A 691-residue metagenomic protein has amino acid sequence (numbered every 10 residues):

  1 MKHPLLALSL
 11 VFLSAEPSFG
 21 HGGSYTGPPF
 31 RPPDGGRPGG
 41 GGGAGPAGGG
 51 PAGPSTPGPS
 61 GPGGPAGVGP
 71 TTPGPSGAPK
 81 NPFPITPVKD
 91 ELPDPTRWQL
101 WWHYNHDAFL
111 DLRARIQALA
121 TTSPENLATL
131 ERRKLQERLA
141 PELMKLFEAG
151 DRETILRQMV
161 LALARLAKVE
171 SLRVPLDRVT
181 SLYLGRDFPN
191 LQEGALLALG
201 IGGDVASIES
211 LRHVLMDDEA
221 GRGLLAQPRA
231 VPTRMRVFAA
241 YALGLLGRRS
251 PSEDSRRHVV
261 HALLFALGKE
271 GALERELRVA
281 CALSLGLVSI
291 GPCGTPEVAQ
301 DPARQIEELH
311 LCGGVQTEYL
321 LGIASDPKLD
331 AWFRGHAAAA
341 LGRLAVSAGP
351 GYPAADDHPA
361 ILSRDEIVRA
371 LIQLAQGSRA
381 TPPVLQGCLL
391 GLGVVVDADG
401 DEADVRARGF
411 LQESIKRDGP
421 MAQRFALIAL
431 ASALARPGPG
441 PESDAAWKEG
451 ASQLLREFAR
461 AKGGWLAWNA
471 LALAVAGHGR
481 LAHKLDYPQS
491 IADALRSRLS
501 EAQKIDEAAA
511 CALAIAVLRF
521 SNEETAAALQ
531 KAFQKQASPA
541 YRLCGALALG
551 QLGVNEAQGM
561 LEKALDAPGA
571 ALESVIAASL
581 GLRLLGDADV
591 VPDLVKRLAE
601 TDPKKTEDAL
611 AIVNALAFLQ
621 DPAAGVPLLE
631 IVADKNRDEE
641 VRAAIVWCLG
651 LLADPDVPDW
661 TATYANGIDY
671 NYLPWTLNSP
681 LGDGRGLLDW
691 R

Functional and structural regions predicted by a protein language model:
M1-P4: Positively charged n-region of N-terminal signal peptides that target proteins for export
A7-A15: Bacterial N-terminal signal peptides
S18-L392, D397-V405, G409, K416 (+10 more regions): Extended repeat-based scaffolds of very large eukaryotic assembly and lipid-transport proteins
L543-C544, I576-A577, A643-A644: Alpha-solenoid helical repeat scaffolds
